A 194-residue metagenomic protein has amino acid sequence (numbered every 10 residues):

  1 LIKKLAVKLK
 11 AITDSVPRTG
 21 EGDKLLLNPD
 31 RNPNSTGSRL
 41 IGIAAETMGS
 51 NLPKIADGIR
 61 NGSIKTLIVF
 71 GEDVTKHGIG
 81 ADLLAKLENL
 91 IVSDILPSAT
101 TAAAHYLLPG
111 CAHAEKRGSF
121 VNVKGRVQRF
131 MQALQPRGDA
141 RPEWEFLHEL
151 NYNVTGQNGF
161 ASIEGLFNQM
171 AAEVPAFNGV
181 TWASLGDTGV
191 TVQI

Functional and structural regions predicted by a protein language model:
L1-T181: Non-catalytic alpha/beta scaffold blocks inside enzyme catalytic domains
L96, S184-I194: Long, compositionally biased stretches
